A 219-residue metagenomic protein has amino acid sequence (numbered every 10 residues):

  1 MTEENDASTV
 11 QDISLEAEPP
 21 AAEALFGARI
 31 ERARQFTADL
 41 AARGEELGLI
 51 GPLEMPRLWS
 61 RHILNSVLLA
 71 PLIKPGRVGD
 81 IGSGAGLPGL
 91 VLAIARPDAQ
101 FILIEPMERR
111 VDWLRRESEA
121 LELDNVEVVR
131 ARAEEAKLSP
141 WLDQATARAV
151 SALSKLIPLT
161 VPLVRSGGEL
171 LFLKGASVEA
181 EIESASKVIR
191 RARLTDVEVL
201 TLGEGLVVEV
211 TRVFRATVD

Functional and structural regions predicted by a protein language model:
M1-G79, A95, R109-V126: Class I SAM-dependent transferase core
A85-D98: Conserved SAM-binding loop of SAM-dependent methyltransferases across substrates and taxa, primarily the Class I
R96, V164-S166: Helix-to-beta-strand junctions that scaffold the AdoMet/dcAdoMet cofactor pocket in Class I SAM-dependent enzymes
Q100-E105: Conserved SAM-binding motif I beta-strand of class I
R130-E135, S151: Conserved SAM/SAH-binding loop
E134-Q144: A short acidic, Gly/Pro-enriched loop at the edge of an enzyme's catalytic core that lines a small-molecule cofactor
G167-A180: Conserved beta-strand signature within the Rossmann-like core of class I S-adenosyl-L-methionine
S177-D219: Active-site capping/gating segments
